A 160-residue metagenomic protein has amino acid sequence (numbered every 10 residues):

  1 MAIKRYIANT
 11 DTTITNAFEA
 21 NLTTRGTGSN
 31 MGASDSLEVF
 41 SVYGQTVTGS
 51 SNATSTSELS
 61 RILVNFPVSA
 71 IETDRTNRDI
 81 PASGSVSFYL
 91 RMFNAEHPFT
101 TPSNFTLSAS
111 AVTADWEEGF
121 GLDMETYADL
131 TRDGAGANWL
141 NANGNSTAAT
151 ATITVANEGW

Functional and structural regions predicted by a protein language model:
M1-W160: Secreted, disulfide-rich extracellular signaling modules
